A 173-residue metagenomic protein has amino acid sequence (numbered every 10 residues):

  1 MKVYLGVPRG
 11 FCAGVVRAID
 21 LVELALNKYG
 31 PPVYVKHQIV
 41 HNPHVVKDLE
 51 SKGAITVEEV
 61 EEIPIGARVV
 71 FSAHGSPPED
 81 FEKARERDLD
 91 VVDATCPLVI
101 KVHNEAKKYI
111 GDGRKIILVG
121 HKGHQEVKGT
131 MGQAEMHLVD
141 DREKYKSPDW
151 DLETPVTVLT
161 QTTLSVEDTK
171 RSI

Functional and structural regions predicted by a protein language model:
M1-I173: The feature marks the mature, well-folded catalytic cores of soluble enzymes
